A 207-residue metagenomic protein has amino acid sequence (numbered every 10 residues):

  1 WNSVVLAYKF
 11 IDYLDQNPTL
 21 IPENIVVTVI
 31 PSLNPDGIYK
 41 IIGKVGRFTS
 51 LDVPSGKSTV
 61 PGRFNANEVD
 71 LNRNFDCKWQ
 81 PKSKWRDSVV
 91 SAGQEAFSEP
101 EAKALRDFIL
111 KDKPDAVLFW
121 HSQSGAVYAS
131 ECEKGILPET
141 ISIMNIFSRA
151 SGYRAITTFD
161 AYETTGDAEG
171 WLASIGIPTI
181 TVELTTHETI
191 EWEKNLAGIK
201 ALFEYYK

Functional and structural regions predicted by a protein language model:
W1-P138, N145: Active-site/substrate-binding loop(s) of hydrolase catalytic cores
V26-T28, R154, P178: Conserved beta-strand segments of alpha/beta enzyme cores
S50-G62, S148-T157, T186-K200: Short, surface-exposed, charge-dense and proline/glycine-enriched linear segments
A104, F108, I143-A150, A201-Y205: Generic non-transmembrane alpha-helical segments
A116-F119, A126-P138, F159-K207: Active-site-adjacent mobile loop/cap segments within catalytic or ligand-binding domains
I141-D160, D167: Short, flexible loop segments at boundaries between secondary-structure elements
